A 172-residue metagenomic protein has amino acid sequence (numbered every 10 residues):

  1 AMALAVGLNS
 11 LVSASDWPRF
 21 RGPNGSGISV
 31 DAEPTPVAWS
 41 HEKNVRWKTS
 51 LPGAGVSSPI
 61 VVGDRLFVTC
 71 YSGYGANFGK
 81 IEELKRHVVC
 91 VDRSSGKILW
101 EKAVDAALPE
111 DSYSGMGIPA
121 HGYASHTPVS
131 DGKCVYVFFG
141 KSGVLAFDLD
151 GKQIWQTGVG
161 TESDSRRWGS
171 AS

Functional and structural regions predicted by a protein language model:
A1-S10: Bacterial N-terminal signal peptides
N9-S172: Noncatalytic, solvent-exposed loop/strand surfaces of beta-propeller-type extracellular/periplasmic domains
